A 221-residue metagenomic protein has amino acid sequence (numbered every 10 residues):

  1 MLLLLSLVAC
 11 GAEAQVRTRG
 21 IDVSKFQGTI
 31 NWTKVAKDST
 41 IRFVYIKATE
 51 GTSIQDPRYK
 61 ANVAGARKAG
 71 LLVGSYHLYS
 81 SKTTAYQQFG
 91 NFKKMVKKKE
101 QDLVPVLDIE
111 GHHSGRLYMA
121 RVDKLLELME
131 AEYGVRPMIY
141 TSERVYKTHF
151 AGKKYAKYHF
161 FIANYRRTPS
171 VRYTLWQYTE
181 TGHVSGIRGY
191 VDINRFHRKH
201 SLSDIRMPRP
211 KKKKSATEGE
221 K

Functional and structural regions predicted by a protein language model:
M1-V8: Bacterial N-terminal signal peptides
Q15-I30, A36, I46-L126, E130-E132: Substrate-binding cleft of extracellular glycoside hydrolase catalytic domains
V16-V23, K153-K221: Functionally critical loop-and-helix segments that line ligand-binding/catalytic clefts of soluble enzyme domains
I30-N31, T148: Short acidic active-site motifs
L103-R167: Catalytic domains of cell-wall/extracellular-matrix polysaccharide-remodeling enzymes, centered on de-N-acetylation
